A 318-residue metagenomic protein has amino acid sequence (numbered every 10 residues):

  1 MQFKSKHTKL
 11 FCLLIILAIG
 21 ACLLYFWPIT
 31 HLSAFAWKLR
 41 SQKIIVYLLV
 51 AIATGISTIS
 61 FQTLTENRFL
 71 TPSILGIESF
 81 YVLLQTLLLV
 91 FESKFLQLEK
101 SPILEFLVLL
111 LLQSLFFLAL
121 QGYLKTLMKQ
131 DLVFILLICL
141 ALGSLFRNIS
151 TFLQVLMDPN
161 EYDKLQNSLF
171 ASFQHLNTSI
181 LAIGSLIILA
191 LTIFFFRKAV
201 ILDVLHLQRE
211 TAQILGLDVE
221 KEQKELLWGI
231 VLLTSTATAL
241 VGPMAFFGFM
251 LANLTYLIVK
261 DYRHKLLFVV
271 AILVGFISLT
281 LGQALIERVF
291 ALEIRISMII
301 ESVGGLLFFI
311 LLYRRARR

Functional and structural regions predicted by a protein language model:
M1-R318: Alpha-helical transmembrane segments in inner-membrane proteins
